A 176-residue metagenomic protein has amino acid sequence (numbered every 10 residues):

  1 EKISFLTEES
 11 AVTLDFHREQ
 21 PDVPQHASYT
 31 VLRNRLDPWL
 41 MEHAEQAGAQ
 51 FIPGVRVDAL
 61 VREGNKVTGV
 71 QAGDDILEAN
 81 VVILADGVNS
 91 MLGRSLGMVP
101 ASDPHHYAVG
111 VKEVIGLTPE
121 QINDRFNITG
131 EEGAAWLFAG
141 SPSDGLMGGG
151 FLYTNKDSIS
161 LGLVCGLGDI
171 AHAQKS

Functional and structural regions predicted by a protein language model:
E1, D15-D22, I122-E132: Charged, glycine/proline-rich intrinsically disordered loops and linkers
E1-S10: N-terminal FAD cofactor-binding segment of flavoenzymes
L6, P24-H26, Q46: A contiguous, well-structured "functional interface" segment within a domain
T7, R18, K156: Short, small-residue-rich loop/turn micro-motifs
E9-T13, D74-I76: Short, mixed charged/polar active-site loops that provide acid/base catalysis or chelate metal/phosphate cofactors
V12-L32, V164-L167: Helix-loop-beta segment of a Rossmann-like dinucleotide-binding subdomain
N34, P38-S176: Predominantly flavin-linked oxidoreductase catalytic cores and closely associated redox partners
